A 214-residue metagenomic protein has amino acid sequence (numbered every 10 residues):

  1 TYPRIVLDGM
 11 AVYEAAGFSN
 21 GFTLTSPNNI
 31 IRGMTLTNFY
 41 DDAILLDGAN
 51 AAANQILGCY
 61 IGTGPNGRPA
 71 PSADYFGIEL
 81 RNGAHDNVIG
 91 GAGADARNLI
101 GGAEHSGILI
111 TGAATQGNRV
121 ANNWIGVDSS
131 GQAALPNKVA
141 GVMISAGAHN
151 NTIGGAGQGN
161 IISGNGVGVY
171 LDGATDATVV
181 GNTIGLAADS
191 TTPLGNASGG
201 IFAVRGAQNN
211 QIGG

Functional and structural regions predicted by a protein language model:
T1-T25, I30-N38, R68-P69, A94-G102 (+5 more regions): Right-handed parallel beta-helix/beta-spiral solenoid domain characteristic of secreted/periplasmic
R4-I30, N38-A49, F76-G83, S106-A113 (+3 more regions): Extracellular beta-strand-rich solenoid/capping regions of secreted or surface-exposed proteins that bind or remodel
A11, T35, G48, Y60 (+14 more regions): Disulfide-rich extracellular repeat modules and their boundaries
G21, N38, A43, T63-G64 (+15 more regions): Residues in short coils/turns that link rungs of repeat/solenoid architectures in beta-rich domains
L46, Q55, Y60, E79-L80 (+7 more regions): Generic alpha-helical hydrophobic packing signal
S72-E79, N98, G102, L109 (+8 more regions): Eukaryotic N-terminal accessory cofactor-binding modules
Q208-G214: Low-complexity/repetitive intrinsically disordered segments
